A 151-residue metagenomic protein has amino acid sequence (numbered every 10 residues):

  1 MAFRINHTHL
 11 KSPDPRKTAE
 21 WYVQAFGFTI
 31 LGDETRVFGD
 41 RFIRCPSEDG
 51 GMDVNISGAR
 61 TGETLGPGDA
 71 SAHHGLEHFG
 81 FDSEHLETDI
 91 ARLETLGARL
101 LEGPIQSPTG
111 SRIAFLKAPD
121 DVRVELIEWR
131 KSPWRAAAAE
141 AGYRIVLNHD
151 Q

Functional and structural regions predicted by a protein language model:
M1-A19, L76-F81, R130-Q151: N-terminal beta-strand motif that seeds the catalytic metal site of vicinal oxygen chelate
A2, H9-V54: Core segments of cupin and vicinal oxygen chelate
R4, G39, G75, G110: Exposed loop/turn and edge beta-strand positions of beta-sandwich/beta-sheet ligand-binding modules
W21, E87-R92: Short amphipathic alpha-helices within nucleic acid-binding modules
G39-R41, T61-P67, E102, W134-A136: A short, acidic/glycine-rich surface segment
G50-V54, T64, D121-V124: Short, charged/polar, Gly/Pro-enriched secondary-structure boundary elements
G58-G62, E128-W129: Acetyl-CoA-dependent GNAT
I90-Q151: Vicinal oxygen chelate
